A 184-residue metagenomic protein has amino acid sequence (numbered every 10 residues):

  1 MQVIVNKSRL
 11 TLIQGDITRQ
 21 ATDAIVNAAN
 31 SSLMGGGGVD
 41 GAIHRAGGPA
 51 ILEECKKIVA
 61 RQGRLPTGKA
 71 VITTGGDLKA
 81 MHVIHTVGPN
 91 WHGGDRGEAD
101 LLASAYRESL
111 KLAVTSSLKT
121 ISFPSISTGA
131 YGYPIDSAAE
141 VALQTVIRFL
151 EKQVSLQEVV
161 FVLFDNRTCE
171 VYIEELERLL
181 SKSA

Functional and structural regions predicted by a protein language model:
M1-A184: Macrodomain-like recognition of ADP-ribose-binding/processing modules
